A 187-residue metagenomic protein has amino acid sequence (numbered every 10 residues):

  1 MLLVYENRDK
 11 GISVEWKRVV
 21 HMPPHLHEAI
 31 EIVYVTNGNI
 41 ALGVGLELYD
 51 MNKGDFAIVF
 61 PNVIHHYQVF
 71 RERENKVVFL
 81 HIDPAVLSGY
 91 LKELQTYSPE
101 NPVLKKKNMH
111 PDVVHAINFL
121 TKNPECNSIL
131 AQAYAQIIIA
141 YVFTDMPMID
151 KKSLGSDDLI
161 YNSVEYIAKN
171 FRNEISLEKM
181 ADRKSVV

Functional and structural regions predicted by a protein language model:
M1-L3: Absolute protein N-terminus
N7-S98: N-terminal regulatory/effector-sensing and dimerization cores that precede helix-turn-helix DNA-binding domains
I82-V86, M109, Y134-A135: Hydrophobic/aromatic residues within well-ordered alpha-helical segments
K92, N108-M109: Cytochrome P450
S98-N108, T121-Y134, A140-K179, R183: Short, Lys/Arg-enriched, Trp-marked, Pro/Gly-tolerant hinge/linker segments that flank
P111-V113: Charged, amphipathic alpha-helical linkers/stalks
I117-N118: Beta-strand-rich luminal/extracellular ectodomains of secretory-pathway glycoproteins, especially N-glycosylated
